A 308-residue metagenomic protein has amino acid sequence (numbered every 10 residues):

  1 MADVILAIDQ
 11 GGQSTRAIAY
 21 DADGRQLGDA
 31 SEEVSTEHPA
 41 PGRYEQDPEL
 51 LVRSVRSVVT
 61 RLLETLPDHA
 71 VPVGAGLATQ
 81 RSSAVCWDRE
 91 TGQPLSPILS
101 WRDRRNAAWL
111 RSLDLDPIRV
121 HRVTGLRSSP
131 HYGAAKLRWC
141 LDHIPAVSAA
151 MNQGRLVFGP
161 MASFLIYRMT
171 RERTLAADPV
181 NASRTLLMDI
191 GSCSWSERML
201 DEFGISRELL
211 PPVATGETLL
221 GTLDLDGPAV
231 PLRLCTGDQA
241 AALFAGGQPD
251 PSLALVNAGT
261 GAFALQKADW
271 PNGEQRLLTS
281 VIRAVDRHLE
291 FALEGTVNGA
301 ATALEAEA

Functional and structural regions predicted by a protein language model:
M1-S96, R122, A149, D201 (+2 more regions): N-terminal glycine/serine-rich phosphate-binding loop of ATP-dependent small-molecule kinases, especially carbohydrate
L6-I8, L113-R127, H131-Y132, R138-L175 (+3 more regions): Active-site core segments that coordinate phosphate-bearing ligands/cofactors across diverse enzyme families
G28-S31, R105-A108, A214-D226, P271-V281: Acidic-glycine-rich active-site phosphate/pyrophosphate-binding loop
P39-G42, S96-L99, R283-L293: Short beta-alpha connecting loops at secondary-structure transitions that line or flank enzyme active sites
E64-W101, R127-G133, A162, I166-D189 (+2 more regions): Short beta-strand-loop/turn "lid" adjacent to the catalytic site in phosphate-handling enzymes
L99-L115: Short alpha-helix plus adjacent loop in nuclease-associated cores
R155, E208-L210: Flexible, glycine/charged-enriched surface loops at secondary-structure junctions
